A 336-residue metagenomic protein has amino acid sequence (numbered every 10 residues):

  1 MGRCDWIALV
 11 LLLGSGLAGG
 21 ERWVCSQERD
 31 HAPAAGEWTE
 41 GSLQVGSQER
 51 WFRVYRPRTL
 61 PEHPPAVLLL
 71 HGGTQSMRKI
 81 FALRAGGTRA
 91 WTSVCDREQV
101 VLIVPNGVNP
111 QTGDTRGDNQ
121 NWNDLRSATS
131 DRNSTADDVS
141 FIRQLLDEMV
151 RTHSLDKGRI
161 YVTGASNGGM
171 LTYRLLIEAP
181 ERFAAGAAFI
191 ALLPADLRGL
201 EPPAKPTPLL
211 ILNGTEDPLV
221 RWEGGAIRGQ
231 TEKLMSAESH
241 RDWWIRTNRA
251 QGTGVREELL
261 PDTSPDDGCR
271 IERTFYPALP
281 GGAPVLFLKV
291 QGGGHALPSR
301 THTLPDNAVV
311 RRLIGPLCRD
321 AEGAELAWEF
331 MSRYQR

Functional and structural regions predicted by a protein language model:
M1-I7: Bacterial N-terminal signal peptides that target proteins for export
I7-G16: Bacterial N-terminal signal peptides
L17-A66, G86, V94-V100, S134 (+9 more regions): A domain-start/cap signature at the N-terminus of enzymes
T39, L43-R53, H63-Y161, L171-R174 (+2 more regions): Serine-hydrolase catalytic machinery in alpha/beta-hydrolase-like enzymes
L60, G72-S76, G107-T112, S166-G169 (+3 more regions): Solvent-exposed loop/turn segments at secondary-structure junctions within structured extracellular/periplasmic domains
A128-T135, R198, R228-T231, L313-L317: Second-shell loop/turn segments in exported
F141, L286-F287, Q291-R336: Extracellular low-complexity, Gly/Ser/Thr-rich intrinsically disordered linkers and protease-sensitive activation/hinge
A184-G281, G292: The feature captures the conserved acid-bearing segment of alpha/beta-hydrolase catalytic domains
